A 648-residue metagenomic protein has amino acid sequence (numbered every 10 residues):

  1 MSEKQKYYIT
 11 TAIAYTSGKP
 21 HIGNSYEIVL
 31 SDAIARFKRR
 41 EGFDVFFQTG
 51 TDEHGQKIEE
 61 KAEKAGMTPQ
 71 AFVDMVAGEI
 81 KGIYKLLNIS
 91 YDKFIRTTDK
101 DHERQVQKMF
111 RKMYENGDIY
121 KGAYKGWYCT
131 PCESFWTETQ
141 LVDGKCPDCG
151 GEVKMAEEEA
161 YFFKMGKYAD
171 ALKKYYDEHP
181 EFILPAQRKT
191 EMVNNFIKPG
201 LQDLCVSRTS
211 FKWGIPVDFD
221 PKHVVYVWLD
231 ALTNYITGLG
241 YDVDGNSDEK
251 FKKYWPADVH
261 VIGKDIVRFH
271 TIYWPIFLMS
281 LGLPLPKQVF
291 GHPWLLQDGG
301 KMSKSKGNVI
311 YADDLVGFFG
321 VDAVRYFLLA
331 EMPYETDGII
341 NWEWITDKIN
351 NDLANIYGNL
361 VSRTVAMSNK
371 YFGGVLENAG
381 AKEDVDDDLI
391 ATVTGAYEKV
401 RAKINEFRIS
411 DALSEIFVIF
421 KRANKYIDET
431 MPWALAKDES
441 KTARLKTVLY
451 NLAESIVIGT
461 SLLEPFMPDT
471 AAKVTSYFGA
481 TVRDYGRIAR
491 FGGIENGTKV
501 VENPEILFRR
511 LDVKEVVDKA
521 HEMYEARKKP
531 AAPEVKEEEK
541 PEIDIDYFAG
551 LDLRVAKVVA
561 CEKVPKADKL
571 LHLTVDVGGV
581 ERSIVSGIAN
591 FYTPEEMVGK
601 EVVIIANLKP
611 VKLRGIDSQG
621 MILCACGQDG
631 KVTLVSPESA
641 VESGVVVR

Functional and structural regions predicted by a protein language model:
M1-E3, F37-D44, A65, P69 (+8 more regions): Secondary-structure transition/capping motifs at alpha-helix termini and the adjoining loop/turn into the next element
S2-T49, D101-Q105, A156-K370, S414-I416: Structured secondary-structure scaffolds
S2-V76, I95-F110, E115, C132 (+5 more regions): N-terminal catalytic cores of NTP/NDP-binding nucleotidyl/phosphoryl-transfer enzymes
G78-D92: A glycine-rich helix N-cap at a beta->alpha junction
N116-A169, K173: Cys/His-rich short segments
K121, W344-A381, T392-V500, I605: Helix-rich, typically C-terminal accessory recognition domains appended to large enzymatic cores
A471-Y547: Intrinsic disorder at enzyme termini
A531-R648: Phosphate-backbone binding interfaces of nucleic-acid-interacting proteins
